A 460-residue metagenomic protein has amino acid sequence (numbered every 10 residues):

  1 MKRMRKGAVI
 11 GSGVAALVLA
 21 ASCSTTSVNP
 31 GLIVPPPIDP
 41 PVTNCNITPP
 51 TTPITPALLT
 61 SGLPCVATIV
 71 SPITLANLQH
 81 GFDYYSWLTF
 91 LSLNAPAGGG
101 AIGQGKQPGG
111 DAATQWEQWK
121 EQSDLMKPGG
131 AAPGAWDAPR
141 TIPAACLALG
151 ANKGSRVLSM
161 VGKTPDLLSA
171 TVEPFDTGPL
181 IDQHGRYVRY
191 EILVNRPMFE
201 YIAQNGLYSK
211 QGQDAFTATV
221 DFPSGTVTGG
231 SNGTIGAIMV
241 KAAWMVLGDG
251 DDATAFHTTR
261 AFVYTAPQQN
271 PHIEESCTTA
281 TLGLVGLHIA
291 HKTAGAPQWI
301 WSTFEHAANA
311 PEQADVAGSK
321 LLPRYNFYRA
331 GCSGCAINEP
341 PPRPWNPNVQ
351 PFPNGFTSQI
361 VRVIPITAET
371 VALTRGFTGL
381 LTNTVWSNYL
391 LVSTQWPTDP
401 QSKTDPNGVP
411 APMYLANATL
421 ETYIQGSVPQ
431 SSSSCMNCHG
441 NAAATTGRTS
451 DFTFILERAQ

Functional and structural regions predicted by a protein language model:
K2-G13: Bacterial N-terminal signal peptides that target proteins for export
G13-A15, V28: Terminal low-complexity, poorly structured segments
A15-L17, A459-Q460: In a subset of proteins, long, contiguous C-terminal domains/tails are tracked
L19-S22: C-terminal motif of bacterial Sec signal peptides marking the signal peptidase cleavage site
T26-N437, A442-Q460: Conserved small-residue
